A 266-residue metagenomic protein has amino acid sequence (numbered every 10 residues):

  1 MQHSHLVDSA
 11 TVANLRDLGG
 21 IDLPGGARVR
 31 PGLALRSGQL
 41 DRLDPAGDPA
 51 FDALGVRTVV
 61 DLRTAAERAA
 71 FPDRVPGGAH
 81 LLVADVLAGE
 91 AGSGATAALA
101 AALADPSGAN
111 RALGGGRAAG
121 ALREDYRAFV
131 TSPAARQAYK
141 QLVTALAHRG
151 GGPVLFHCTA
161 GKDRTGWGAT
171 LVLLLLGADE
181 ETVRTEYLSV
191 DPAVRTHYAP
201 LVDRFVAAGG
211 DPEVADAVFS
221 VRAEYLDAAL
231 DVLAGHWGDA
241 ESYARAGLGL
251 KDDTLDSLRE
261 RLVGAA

Functional and structural regions predicted by a protein language model:
M1-L155, W167-A266: Cys-dependent protein tyrosine phosphatase-like superfamily
A160, R164-T165: Ser/Thr-glycine-rich phosphate-binding loops at phosphate-binding pockets of nucleotides, nucleotide cofactors
